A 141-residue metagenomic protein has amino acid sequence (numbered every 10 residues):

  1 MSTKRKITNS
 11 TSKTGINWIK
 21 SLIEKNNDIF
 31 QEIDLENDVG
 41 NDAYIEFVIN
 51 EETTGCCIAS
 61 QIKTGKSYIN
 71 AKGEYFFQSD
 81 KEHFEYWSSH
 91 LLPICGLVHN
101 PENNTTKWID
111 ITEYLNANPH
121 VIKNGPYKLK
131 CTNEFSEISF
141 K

Functional and structural regions predicted by a protein language model:
M1-V39, I45-K141: Mixed-charge (Asp/Glu-Lys/Arg
